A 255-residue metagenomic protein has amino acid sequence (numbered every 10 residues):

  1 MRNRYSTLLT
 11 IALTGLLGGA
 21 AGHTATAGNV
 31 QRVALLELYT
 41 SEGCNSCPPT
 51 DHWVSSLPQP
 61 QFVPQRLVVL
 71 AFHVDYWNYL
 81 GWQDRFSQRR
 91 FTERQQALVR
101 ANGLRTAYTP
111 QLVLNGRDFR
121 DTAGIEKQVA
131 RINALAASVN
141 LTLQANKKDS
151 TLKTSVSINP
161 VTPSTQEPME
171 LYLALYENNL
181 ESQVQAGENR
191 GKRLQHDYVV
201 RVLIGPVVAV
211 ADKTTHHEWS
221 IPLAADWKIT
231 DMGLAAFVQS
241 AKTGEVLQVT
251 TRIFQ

Functional and structural regions predicted by a protein language model:
M1-T10: Bacterial N-terminal signal peptides that target proteins for export
G15-T24: C-terminal segment of classical bacterial N-terminal signal peptides
H23-Y108: Active-site-proximal cofactor/substrate-binding loop regions of enzyme domains
Q83-Q111, R117-Q255: Short, conserved sequence motifs used for protein processing/export or organelle targeting and for catalysis
